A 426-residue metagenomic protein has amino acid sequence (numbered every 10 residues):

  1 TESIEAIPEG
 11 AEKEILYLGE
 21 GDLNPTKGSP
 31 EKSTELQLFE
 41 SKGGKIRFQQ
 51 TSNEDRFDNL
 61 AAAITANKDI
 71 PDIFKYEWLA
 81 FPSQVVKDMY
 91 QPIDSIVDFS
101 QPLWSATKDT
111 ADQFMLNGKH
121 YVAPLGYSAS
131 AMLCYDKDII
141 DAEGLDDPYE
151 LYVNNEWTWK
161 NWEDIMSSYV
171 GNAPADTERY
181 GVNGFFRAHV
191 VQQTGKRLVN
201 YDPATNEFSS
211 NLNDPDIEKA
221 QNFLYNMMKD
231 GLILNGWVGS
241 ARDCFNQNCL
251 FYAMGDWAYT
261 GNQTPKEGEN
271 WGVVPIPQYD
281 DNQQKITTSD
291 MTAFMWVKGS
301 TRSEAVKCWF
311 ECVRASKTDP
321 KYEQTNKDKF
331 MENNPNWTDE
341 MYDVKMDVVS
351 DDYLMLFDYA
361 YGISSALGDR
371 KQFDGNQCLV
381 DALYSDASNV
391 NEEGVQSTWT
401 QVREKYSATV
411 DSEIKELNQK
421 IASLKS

Functional and structural regions predicted by a protein language model:
T1-P82, T301, K317-Q324, Q377 (+1 more regions): Conserved N-terminal structural module of periplasmic/extracytoplasmic solute-binding proteins
E2-E9, E54, Y76-S130, K160 (+1 more regions): Hinge/lid segment of periplasmic solute-binding proteins
L16, P71-F74, M115-Y127, A131-L133 (+2 more regions): Extracytoplasmic/periplasmic solute-binding protein
F57-I70, P82, K87, I140 (+2 more regions): Short helices/loops that flank or line small-molecule/ion binding pockets
D94-A106, L151-N154, L198-K219, Q278-K285: Short, solvent-exposed loop/beta-turn-alpha elements that line the ligand-binding surface or hinge of extracytoplasmic
D164-M166, D202-W237: Glycine-centered hinge/linker elements that transmit conformational signals in sensory and ligand-binding systems
T264-N333: Extracytoplasmic/periplasmic substrate-recognition and gating elements
C308-E311, K321-Q396, Q419-K425: Long, aromatic- and glycine/proline-rich binding clefts that accommodate carbohydrate-like moieties
